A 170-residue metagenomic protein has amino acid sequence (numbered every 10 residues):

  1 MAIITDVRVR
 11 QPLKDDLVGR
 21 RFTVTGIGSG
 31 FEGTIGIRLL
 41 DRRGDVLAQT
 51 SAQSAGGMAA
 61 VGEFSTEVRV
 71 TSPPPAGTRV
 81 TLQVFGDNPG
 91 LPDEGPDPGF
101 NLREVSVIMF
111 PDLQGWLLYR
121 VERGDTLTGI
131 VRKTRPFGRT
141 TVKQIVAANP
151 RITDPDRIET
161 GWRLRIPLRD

Functional and structural regions predicted by a protein language model:
A2-D112, D154-R157: Ser/Thr-rich low-complexity repeats and stalk/linker segments
R10-L13, E122, R132, V146 (+1 more regions): Residue-level detector of conserved, well-ordered beta-strand and adjacent loop positions that form binding/recognition
L13-D16, N149-P150, D170: Short, well-ordered turn and helix-capping elements at secondary-structure junctions
R38, T81-Q83, R120-E122, Q144 (+1 more regions): Soluble periplasmic/extracytoplasmic beta-strand elements of cell-envelope proteins
D45, W162-R163: Residue-level signal for well-ordered, solvent-exposed loop/turn and beta-edge residues enriched in charged/polar side
F110-F137, E159-W162, R169-D170: Primarily a LysM-type cell-wall glycan-binding module
P136, R151-T153: Short solvent-exposed coil/turn linkers within tandem alpha-helical repeat scaffolds
V142-N149: Short, structured beta-strand/loop micro-motifs enriched in basic residues and often containing a Trp
